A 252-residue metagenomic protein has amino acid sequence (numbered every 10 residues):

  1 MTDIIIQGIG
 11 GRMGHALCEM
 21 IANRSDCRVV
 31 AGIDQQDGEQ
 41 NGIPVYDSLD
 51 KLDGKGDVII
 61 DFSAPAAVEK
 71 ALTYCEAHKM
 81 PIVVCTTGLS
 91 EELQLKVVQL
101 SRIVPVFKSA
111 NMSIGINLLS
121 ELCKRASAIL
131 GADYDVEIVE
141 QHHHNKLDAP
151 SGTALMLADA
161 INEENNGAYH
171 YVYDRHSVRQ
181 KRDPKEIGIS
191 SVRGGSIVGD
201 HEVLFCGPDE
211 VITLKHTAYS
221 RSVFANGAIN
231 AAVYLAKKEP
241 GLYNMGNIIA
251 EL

Functional and structural regions predicted by a protein language model:
D3, Q7, R12-D50, G56 (+1 more regions): C-terminal substrate-binding/catalytic lobe of Rossmann-fold NAD(P)-dependent oxidoreductases
V29, V45, I82-V83, V106: Hydrophobic beta-strand scaffold residues
I59-I60: N-terminal Rossmann-like NAD(P) cofactor-binding module of classical short-chain dehydrogenase/reductase
S63-A64, T87, S191-R193: Short glycine-/small-residue-rich Rossmann-like dinucleotide-binding loops
L72-T73, A77, T86-V106, N117 (+1 more regions): Rossmann-fold NAD(P)-binding glycine/threonine-rich loop
P81, K96-S113, G131-V136: Rossmann-fold dehydrogenase core element
L118-D133, A149: Rossmann-like NAD(P)H-binding beta-loop-alpha module
